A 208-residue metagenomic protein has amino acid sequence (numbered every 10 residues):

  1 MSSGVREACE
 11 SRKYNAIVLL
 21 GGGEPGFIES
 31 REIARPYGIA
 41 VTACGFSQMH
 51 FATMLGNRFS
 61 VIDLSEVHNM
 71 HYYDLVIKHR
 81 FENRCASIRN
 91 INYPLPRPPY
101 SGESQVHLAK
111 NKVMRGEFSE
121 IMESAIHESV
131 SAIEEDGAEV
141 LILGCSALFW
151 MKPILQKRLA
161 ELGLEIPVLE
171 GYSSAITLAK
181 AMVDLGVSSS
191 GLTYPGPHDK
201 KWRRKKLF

Functional and structural regions predicted by a protein language model:
M1-A16, S131-G137, Q156-R158, E165 (+1 more regions): Metallocofactor- and cofactor-centric catalytic cores in central/energy metabolism, strongly enriched
S2-F51: Glycine/small-residue-rich loop that forms an oxyanion/phosphate-binding "nest" at active or ligand-binding sites
C9-E10, F118-I133, Y194-F208: Extended, charge-rich low-complexity interaction segments
S11-G21, A138-S146, L169: Periplasmic-binding protein-like
L19-S30, L64-H68, G144-W150: Gly/Ser/Thr-rich loops at beta-strand to alpha-helix junctions that form or flank small-molecule/cofactor-binding
R31-L55, K157-I176: Short, acidic/small-residue loops that bind anionic groups at enzyme active sites
T53-Y93, K180-F208: Short, glycine-/small-residue-rich phosphate/pyrophosphate-handling segment
L75-G144: Active-site rim beta-loop-alpha module in soluble metabolic enzymes
